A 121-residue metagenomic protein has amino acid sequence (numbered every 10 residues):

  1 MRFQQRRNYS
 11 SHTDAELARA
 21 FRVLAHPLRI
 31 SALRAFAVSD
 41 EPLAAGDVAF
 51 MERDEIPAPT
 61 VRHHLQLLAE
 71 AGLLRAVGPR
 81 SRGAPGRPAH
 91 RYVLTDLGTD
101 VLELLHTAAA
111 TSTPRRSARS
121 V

Functional and structural regions predicted by a protein language model:
M1-E16, R34-S39, G86, V93-V121: Amphipathic alpha-helical dimerization/coiled-coil segments that flank or bridge DNA-binding/regulatory modules
E16-I56: N-terminal helix-turn-helix DNA-binding core of bacterial DNA-binding proteins
S39-D40, E52-E55, L68, S81 (+1 more regions): The DNA-recognition helices of helix-turn-helix-type DNA-binding domains
P59: Key DNA-contact positions within bacterial/archaeal DNA-binding proteins
R62-A69: Short, hydrophobic-biased segments on the C-terminal half of alpha helices that form "recognition helices"
H63, A76, A89, T107-A108: Short, glycine/charged-enriched secondary-structure capping and boundary segments
A69-R87: Beta-hairpin "wing" of winged helix-turn-helix
